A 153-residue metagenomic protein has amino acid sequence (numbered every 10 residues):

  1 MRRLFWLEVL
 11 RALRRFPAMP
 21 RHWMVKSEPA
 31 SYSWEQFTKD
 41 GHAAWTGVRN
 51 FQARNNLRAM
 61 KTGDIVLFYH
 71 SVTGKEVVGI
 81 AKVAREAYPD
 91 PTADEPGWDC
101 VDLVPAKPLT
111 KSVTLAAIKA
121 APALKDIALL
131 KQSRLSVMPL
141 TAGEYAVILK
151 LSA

Functional and structural regions predicted by a protein language model:
L10-T62, S152-A153: Compositionally biased, charged N-terminal/linker segments
R14-P29, W34, D90-A153: Contiguous surface segments at macromolecular interaction interfaces
V48, L57-M60, K75, Y88 (+1 more regions): Acidic-enriched and Gly/Ser
Y69-K75: Short, charged beta-turn/beta-strand-edge "cap" motif at the junction between a beta-strand and an adjacent loop
E76-E86: Short beta-strand-centered aromatic/proline hotspots
